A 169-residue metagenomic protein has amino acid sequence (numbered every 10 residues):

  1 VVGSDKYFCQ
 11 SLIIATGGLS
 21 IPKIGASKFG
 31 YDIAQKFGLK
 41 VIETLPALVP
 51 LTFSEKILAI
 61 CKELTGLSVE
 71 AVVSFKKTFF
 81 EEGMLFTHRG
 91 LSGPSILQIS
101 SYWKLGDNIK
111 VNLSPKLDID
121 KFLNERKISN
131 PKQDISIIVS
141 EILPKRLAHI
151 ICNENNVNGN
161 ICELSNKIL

Functional and structural regions predicted by a protein language model:
V1-Y7, L12, V69, V73-F75: Conserved beta-strand-loop-beta-strand element in the redox core of flavoprotein oxidoreductases
Y7-A26, A34-Q35, M84-R89: Short hydrophobic core segments
L39-E43, V49-K167: An anion/pyrophosphate-binding glycine-rich loop and adjacent beta-alpha core in soluble alpha-beta enzymes
